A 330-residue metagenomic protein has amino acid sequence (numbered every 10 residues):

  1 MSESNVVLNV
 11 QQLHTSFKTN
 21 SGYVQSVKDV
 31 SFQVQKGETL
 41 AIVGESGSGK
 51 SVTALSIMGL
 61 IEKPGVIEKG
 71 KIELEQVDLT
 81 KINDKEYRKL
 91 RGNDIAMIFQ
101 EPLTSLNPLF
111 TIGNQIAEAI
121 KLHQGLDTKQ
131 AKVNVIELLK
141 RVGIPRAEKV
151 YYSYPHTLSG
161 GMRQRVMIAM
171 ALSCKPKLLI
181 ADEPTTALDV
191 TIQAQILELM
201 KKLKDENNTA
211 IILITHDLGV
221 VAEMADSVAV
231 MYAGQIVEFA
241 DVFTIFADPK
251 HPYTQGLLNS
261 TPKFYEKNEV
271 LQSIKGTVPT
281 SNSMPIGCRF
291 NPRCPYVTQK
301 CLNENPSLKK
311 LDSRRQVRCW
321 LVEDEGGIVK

Functional and structural regions predicted by a protein language model:
E3-V7, S16-D29, L60-V66, N83-E86 (+2 more regions): A short, flexible loop at the N-terminus of ABC-type nucleotide-binding domains that lies
N5-V6, P145-E148, F239-K330: Short catalytic/signature loops enriched in Gly
G59, I180-P184, L188-E269: P-loop NTP-binding/switch modules centered on Walker-like glycine-rich loops
I67-D78: Conserved ABC transporter NBD signature motif
D78, K129-K149, L258: Conserved ABC ATPase "signature" region
I116, I168, I192, I196: Hydrophobic anchor residue at the start of the ABC signature
S173-K177: A short, proline-enriched helix->beta-strand linker immediately N-terminal to the Walker B motif in ABC-type P-loop
